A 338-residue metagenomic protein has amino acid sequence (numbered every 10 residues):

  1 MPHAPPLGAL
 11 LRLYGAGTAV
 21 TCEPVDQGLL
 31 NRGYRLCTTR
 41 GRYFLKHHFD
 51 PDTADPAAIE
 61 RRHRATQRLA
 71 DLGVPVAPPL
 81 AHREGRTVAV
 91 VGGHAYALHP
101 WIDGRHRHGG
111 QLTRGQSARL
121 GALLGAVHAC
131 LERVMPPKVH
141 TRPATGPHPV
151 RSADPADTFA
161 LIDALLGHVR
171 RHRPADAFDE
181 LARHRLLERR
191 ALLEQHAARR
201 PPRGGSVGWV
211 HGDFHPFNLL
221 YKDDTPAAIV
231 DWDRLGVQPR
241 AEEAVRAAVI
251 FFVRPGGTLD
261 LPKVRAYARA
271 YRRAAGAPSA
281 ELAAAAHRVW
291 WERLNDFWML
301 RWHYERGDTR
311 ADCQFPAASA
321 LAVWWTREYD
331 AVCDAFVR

Functional and structural regions predicted by a protein language model:
M1-T21: Juxta-kinase regulatory segment immediately upstream of eukaryotic protein kinase catalytic domains
C22-Q27: Protein kinase glycine-rich loop
L29-T38, F44-L45, P79, A191-E242: Active-site acidic catalytic loop and adjacent metal/ATP-binding pocket of ATP-dependent phosphoryl transfer enzymes
T38-T141: ATP-binding pocket architecture of kinase catalytic cores
Y96-G110, A164-A175, A247, W291-A311: A glycine-centered beta->alpha junction motif in the catalytic cores of kinase/phosphotransferase enzymes
G110-R183, V207: A cross-family kinase active-site recognition segment
A160, A164, H168, R273 (+1 more regions): ATP/Mg2+ or Mg2+-diphosphate-binding catalytic cores that bind nucleotide phosphates or diphosphates via glycine-rich
A241-G276, W291-D308: Active-site activation/catalytic loop segments of kinase-like enzymes and analogous catalytic loops in related
